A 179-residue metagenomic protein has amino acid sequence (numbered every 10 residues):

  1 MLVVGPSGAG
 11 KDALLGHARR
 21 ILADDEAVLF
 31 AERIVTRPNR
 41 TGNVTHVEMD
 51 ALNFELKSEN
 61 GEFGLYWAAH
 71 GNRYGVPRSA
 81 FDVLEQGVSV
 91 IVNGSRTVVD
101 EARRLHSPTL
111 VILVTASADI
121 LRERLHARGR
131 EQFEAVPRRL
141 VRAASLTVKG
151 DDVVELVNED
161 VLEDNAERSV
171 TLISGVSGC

Functional and structural regions predicted by a protein language model:
V3: Hydrophobic anchor at the beta1->P-loop junction of P-loop NTPases
P6: P-loop (Walker A) phosphate-binding loop of NTP-binding proteins
A9: ATP-binding Walker
D12: Walker A/P-loop
R20-F30: Post-Walker A helix-loop "phosphate-sensing" segment adjacent to the P-loop in P-loop NTPases
R33-V90, G94-R96: ATP-dependent small-molecule kinase phosphotransfer cores that center on conserved nucleotide phosphate-binding segments
V90-S95, L105-H126, L156: Conserved phosphate-donor/acceptor-positioning beta-strand/loop module used by diverse small-molecule
E123, R130-E131, V148-C179: NTP-dependent small-molecule kinase module
